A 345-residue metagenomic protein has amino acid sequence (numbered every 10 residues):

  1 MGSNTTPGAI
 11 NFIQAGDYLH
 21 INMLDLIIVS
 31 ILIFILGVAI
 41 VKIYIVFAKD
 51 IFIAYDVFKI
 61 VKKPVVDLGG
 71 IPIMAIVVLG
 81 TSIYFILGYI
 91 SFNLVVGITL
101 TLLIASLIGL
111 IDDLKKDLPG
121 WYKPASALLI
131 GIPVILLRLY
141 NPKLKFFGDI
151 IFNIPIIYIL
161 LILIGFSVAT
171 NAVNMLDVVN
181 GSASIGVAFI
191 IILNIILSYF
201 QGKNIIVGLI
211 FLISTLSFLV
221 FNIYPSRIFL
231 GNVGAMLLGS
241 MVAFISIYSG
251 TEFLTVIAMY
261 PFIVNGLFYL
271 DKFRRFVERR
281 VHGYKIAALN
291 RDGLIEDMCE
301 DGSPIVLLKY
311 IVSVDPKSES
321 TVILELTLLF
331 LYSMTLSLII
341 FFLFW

Functional and structural regions predicted by a protein language model:
M1-A9: Short, positively charged low-complexity motifs
G2, P119, I154-P155, V306 (+1 more regions): Helix N-cap and loop-to-helix transition residues
G8-A15, L19-L24, G283-L294: Activation on terminal intrinsically disordered regulatory regions flanking enzyme cores
N11-Y269, F273, F330-L343: "…together with the soluble PPM/PP2C metallo-phosphatase catalytic core" -> "…together with the soluble PPM/PP2C
A75, P133, C299-W345: C-terminal membrane-adjacent module
I263-E319: Membrane-proximal soluble regions of multi-pass membrane proteins
